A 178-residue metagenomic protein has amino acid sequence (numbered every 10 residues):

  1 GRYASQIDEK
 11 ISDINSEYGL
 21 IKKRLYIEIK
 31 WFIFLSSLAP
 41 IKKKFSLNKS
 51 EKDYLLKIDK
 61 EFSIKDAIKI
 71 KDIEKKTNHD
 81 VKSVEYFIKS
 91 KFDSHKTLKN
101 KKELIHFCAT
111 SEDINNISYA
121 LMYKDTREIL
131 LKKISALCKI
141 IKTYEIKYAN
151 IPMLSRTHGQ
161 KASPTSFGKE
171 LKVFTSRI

Functional and structural regions predicted by a protein language model:
G1-R177: A helix-coil-helix interface module used to build multimeric assemblies and to scaffold catalytic/cofactor sites
